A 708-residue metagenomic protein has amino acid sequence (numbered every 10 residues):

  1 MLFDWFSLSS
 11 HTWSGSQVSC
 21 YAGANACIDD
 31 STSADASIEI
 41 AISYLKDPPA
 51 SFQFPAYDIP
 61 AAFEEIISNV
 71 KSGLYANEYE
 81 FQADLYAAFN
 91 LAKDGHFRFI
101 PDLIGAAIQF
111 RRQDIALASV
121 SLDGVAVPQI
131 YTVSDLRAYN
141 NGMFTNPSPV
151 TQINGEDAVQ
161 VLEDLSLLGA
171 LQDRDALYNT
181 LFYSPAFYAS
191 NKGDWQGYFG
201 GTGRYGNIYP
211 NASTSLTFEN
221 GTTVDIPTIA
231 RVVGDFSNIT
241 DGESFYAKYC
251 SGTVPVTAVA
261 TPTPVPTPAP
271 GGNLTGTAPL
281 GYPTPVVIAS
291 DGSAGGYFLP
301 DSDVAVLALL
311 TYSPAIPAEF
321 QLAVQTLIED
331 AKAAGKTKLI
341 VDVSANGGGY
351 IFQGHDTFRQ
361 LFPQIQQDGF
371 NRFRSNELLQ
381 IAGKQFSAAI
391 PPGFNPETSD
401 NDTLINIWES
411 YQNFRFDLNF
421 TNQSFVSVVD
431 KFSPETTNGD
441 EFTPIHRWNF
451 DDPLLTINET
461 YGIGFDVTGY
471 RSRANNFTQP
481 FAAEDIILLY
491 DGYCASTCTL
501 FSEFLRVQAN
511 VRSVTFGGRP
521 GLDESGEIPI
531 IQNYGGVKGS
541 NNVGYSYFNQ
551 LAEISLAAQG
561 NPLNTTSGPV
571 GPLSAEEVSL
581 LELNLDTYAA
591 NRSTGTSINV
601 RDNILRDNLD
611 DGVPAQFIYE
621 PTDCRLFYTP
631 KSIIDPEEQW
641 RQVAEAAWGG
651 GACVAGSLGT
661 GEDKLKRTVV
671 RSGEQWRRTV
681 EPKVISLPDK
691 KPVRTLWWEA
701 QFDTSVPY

Functional and structural regions predicted by a protein language model:
M1-L339, V343-Q423, G492, G518 (+3 more regions): Flexible, low-complexity junctional segments that flank or bridge functional domains
S148, F352-I633, Q701: Conserved acidic, small-residue-rich alpha-beta core segments centered on
